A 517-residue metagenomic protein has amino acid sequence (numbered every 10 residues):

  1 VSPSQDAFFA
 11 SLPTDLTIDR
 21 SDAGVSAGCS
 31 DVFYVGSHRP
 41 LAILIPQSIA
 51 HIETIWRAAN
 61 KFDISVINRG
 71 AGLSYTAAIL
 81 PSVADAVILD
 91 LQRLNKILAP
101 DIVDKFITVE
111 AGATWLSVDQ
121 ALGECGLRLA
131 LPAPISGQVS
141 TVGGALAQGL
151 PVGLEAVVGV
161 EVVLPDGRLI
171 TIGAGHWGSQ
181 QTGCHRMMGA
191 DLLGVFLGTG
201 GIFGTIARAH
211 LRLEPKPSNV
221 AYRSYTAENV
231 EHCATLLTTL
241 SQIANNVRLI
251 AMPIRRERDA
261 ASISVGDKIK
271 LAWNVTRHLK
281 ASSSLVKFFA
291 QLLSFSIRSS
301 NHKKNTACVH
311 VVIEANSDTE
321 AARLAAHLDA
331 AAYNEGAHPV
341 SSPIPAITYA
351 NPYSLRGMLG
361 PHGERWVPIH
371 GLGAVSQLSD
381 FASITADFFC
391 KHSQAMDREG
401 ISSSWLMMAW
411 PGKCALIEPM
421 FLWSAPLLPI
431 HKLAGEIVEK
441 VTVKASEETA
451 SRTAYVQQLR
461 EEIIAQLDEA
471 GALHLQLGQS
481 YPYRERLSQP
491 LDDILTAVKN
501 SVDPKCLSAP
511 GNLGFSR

Functional and structural regions predicted by a protein language model:
D15-S21, L129-A133, A234-G266, T276 (+5 more regions): Flexible, glycine/charged-enriched surface loops at secondary-structure junctions
T17-S21, I45-P46, V66-G70, L89-L91 (+11 more regions): General beta-strand structural signal in soluble alpha/beta enzymes
S30-R128, G137-P151: Long, structured ligand/cofactor-binding scaffold of large enzymes
F33-L41, R69-A71, A78-A86, D90-Q92 (+2 more regions): Conserved glycine-rich FAD pyrophosphate-binding loop
Q47, Y225-N229, H310-T319, G371-Q377 (+1 more regions): Short beta-strand-to-loop capping motifs
H51-T54, S117, V230-L236, N316-A326 (+2 more regions): Short, conserved charged micro-motifs
L98-P100, V109-A111, W115-N245: FAD-binding subdomain of flavoenzyme oxidoreductases
Y222, T226-N229, W273-S282, R298-H338: A conserved active-site cap/scaffold subdomain adjacent to cofactor or substrate pockets
